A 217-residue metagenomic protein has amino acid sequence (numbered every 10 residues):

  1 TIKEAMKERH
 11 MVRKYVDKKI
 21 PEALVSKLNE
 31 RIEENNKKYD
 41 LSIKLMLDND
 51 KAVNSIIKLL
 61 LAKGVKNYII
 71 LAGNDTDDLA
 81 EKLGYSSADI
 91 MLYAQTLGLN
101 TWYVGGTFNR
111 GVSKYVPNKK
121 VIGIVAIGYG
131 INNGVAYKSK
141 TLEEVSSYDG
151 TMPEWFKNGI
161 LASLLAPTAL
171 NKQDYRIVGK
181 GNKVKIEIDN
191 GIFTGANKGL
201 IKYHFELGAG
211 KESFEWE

Functional and structural regions predicted by a protein language model:
T1-E217: Acidic, surface-exposed loops and disordered segments
